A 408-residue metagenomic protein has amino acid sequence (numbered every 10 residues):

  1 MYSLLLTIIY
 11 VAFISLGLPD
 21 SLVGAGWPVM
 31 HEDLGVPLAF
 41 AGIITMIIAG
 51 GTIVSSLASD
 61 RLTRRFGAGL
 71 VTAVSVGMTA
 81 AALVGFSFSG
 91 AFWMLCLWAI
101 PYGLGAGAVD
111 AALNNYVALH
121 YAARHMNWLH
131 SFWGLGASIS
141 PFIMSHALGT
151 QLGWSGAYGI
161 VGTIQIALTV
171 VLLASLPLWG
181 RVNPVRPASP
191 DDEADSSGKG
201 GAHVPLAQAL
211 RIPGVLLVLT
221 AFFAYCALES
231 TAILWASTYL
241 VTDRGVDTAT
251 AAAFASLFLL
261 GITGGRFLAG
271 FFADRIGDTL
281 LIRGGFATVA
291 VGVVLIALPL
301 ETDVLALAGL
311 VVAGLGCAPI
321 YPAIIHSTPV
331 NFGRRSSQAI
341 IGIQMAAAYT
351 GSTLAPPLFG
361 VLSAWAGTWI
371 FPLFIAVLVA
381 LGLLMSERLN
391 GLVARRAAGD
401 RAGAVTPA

Functional and structural regions predicted by a protein language model:
V23-G24, I212-S256, L260-G264: Extracytoplasmic gate region of multi-pass secondary transporters
G35, G67, F88-W93, G245 (+2 more regions): Helix-breaking motifs and short loop linkers at transmembrane-helix boundaries and internal kinks in secondary membrane
I53-W93: Conserved MFS/SLC helix-loop-helix module at the cytosolic interface between two early adjacent transmembrane helices
S55-A68, G265-D278, S363: Helix-to-loop junctions at the C-terminal end of transmembrane segments in multipass secondary transporters
W98-G134: Cytoplasmic helix-loop-helix junction between adjacent transmembrane helices in 12-TM secondary transporters
L129-N183: Helix-loop-helix hairpin linking two adjacent transmembrane segments in secondary transporters
I276-I324: C-terminal transmembrane helical hairpin of 12-TM major facilitator-type secondary transporters
N331-T368, I375: A late C-terminal transmembrane helix in Major Facilitator Superfamily
